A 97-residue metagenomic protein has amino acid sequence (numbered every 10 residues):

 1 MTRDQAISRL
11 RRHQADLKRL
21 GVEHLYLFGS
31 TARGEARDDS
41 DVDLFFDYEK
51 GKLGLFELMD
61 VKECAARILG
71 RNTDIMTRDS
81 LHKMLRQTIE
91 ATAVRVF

Functional and structural regions predicted by a protein language model:
M1-H24, A32-D38, K50-F97: Catalytic core of pol beta-like nucleotidyltransferases
F28, F45-D47: Short hydrophobic/aromatic beta-strand micro-patches that form the beta-sheet surface supporting nucleotide- or nucleic
D38-D39, L44: A short, structured beta-strand/loop element
L44-F45, L69: General secondary-structure edge motif
